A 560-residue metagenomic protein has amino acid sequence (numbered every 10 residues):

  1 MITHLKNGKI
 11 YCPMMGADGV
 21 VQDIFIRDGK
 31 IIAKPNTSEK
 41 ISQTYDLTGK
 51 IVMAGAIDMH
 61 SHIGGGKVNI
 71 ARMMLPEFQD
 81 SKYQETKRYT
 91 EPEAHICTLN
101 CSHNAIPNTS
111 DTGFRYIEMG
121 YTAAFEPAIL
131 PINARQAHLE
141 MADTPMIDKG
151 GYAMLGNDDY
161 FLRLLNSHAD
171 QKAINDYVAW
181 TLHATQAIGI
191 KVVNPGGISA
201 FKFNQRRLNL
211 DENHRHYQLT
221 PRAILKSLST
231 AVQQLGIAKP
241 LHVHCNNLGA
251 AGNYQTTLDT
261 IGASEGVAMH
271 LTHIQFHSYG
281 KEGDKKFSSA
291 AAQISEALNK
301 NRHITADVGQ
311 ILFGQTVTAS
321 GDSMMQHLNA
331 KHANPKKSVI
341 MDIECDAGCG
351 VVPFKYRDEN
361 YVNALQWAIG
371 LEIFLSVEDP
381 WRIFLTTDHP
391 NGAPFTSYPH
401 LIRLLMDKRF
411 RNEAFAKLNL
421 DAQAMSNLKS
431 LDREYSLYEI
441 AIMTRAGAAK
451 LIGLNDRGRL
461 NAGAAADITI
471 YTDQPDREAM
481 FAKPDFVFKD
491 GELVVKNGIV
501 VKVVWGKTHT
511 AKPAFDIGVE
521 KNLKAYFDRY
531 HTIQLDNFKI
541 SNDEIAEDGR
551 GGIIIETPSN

Functional and structural regions predicted by a protein language model:
M1-S38, H62-K67, R72-A123, C245 (+2 more regions): Active-site microenvironment of metallo-dependent hydrolases
H4, Q43, G55-I57, L241 (+1 more regions): Residue-level marker for buried hydrophobic side chains located in beta-strands that build the well-ordered beta-sheet
T37-M53: Active-site metal-binding motif and surrounding structural segment of the metallo-beta-lactamase
M53-M59, F125-P127, T272-H273, D307 (+1 more regions): Active-site neighborhood of phospho(di)ester-bond hydrolases with catalytic His/Asp-centered motifs
G55-G66, P240-L248: Histidine-centered catalytic micro-motifs
G64, I132-R135, N157-F161, G197-F201 (+8 more regions): Flexible loop/turn segments at secondary-structure boundaries
A71-G150, S167-I190, L219-Q233: Alpha-helical scaffold segments that flank or form the walls of functional sites
A169-N194, I198-I383: Histidine/acidic residue-rich metal-binding segments in metalloenzymes
